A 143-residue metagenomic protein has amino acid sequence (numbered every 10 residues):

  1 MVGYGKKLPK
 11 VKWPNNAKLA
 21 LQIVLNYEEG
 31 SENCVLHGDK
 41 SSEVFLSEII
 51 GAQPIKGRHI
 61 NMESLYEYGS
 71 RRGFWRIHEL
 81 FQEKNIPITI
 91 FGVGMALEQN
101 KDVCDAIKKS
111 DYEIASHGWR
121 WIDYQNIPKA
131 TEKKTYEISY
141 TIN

Functional and structural regions predicted by a protein language model:
M1-N143: Catalytic alpha-helical scaffold of carbohydrate-active enzymes acting on polysaccharides/glycoconjugates
